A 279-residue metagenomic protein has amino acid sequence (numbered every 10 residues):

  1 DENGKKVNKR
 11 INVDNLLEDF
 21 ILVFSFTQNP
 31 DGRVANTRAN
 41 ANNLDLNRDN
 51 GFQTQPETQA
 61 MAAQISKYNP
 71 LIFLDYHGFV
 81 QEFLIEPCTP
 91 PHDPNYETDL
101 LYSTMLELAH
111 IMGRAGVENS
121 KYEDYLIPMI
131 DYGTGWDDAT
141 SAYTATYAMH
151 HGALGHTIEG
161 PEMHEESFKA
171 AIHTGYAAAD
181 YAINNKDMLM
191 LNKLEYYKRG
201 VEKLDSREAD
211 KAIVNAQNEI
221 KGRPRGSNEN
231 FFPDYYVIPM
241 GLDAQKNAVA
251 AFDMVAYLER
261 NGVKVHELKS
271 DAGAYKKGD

Functional and structural regions predicted by a protein language model:
E2-E18: Short mixed-charge
V7-K9, F20-K277: Metallocarboxypeptidase
